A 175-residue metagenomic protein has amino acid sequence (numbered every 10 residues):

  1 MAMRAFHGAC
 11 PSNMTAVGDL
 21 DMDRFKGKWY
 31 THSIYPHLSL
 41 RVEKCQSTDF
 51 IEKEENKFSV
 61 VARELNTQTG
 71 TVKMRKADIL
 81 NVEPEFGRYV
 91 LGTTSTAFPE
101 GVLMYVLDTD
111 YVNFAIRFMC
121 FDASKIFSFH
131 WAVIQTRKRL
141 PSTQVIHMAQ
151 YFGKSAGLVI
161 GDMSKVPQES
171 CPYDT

Functional and structural regions predicted by a protein language model:
M1-T175: A beta-rich soluble binding module of mature secreted/lumenal proteins
